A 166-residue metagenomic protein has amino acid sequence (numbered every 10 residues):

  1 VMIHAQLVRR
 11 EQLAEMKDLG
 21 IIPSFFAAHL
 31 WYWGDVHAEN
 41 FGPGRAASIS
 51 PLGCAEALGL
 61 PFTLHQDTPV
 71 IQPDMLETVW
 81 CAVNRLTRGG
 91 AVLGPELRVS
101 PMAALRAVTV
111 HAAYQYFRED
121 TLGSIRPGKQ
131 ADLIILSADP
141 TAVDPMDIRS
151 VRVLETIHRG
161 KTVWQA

Functional and structural regions predicted by a protein language model:
A5, R10-T141, M146, V151 (+1 more regions): His/Asp/Glu-enriched, well-ordered alpha-helical/loop segment that forms or immediately abuts the divalent-metal
